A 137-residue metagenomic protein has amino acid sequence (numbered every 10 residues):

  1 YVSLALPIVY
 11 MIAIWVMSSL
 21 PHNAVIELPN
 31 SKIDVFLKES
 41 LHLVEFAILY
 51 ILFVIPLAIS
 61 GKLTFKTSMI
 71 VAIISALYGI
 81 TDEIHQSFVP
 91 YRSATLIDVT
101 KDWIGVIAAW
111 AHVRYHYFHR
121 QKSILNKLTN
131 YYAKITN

Functional and structural regions predicted by a protein language model:
Y1-V2, K62-I70, T95-L96: Membrane-helix interface segments
Y1-V54, Y131: "…centered on the first transmembrane helix and the immediately adjacent amphipathic helix/loop
V9-V16, T67-S87: Small-polar-interrupted transmembrane alpha-helices in polytopic inner-membrane proteins
L28, I80-K101: Interfacial helix-loop-helix junctions of multi-pass membrane proteins
F36, S40, F65, R92-T100: Replace "multi-pass membrane enzymes" with "multi-pass membrane proteins
E45-S60, I104-F118: Membrane-interfacial alpha-helical segments at the cytosolic side of multi-pass membrane proteins
Q121-N137: Membrane-interfacial, low-structure loops and terminal tails that flank and connect transmembrane helices in multi-pass
